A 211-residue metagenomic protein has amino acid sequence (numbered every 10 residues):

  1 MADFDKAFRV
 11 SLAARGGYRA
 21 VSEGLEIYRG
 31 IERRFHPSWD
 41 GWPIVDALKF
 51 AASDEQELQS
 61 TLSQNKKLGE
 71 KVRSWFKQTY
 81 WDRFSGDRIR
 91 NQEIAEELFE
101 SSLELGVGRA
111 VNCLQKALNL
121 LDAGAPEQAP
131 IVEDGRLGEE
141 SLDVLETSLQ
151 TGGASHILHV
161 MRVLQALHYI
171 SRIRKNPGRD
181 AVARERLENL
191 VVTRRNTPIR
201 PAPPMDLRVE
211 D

Functional and structural regions predicted by a protein language model:
M1-D211: Cell-wall polysaccharide-cleaving catalytic domain and substrate-binding groove, primarily in peptidoglycan/chitin
